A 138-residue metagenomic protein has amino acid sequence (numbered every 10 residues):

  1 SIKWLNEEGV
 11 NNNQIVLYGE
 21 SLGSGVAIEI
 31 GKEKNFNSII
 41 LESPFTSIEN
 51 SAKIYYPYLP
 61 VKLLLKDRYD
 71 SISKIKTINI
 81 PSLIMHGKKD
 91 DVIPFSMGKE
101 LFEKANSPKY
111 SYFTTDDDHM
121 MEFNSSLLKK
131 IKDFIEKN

Functional and structural regions predicted by a protein language model:
W4-Y55: Primarily recognizes the serine-hydrolase "nucleophile elbow" in alpha/beta-hydrolase and SGNH/GDSL folds
P44-I80: Mobile cap/lid helix-loop segments that gate and shape the active-site cleft of serine hydrolases
S71, I80, P94-E103, L127: Short alpha-helix in the alpha/beta-hydrolase fold that links the catalytic acid
T77-N79, I84-D90: Short beta-strand/loop motif that positions the catalytic acidic residue of the alpha/beta-hydrolase fold
K89-I93, H119-M121: Acidic catalytic loop of the alpha/beta-hydrolase fold
K99-M120: Catalytic histidine neighborhood in serine/cysteine hydrolases with alpha/beta-hydrolase-type architecture
E122-K137: Post-His helix in hydrolase/transferase enzymes
